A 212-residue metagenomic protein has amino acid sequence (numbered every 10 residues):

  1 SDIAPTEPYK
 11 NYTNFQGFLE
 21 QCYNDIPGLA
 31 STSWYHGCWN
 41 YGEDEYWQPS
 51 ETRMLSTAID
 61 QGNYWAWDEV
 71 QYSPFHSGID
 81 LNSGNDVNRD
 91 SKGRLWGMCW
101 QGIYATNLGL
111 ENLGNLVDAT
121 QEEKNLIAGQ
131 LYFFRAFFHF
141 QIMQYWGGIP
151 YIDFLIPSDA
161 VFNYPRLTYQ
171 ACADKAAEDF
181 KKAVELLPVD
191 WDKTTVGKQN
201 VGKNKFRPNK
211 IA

Functional and structural regions predicted by a protein language model:
S1-Q130, F134-Y145, I149-D174, K193-T195: Short acidic-aromatic linear motifs embedded in glycine-rich loops, typified by GG[WY][YF]DAGD(H) and related
L126, R207-I211: Residue signature of alpha-solenoid helical repeat architecture, marking inter-repeat boundaries and helix-start
A160, K198-N204: Carbohydrate-binding/catalytic loop surfaces
V184-E185: Amphipathic alpha-helical segments of tetratricopeptide repeats
N200, I211-A212: Hydrophobic/aromatic-rich effector regions of fungal transcription factors
